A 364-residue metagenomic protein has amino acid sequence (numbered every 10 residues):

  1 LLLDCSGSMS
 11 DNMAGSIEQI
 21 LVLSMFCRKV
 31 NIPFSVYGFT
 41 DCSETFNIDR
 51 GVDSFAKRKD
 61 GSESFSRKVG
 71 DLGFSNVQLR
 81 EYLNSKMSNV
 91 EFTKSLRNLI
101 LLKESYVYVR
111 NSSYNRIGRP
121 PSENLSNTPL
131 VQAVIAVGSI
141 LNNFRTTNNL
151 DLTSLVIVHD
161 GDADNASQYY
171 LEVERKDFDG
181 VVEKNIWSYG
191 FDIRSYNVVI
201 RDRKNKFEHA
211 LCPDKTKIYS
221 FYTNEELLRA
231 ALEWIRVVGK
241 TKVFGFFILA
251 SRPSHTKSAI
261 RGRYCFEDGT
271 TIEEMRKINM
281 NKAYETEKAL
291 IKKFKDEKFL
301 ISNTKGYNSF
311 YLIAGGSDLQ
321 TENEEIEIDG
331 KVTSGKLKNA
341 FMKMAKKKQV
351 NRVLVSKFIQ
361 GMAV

Functional and structural regions predicted by a protein language model:
L1-V364: Acidic, glycine-rich A-domain
